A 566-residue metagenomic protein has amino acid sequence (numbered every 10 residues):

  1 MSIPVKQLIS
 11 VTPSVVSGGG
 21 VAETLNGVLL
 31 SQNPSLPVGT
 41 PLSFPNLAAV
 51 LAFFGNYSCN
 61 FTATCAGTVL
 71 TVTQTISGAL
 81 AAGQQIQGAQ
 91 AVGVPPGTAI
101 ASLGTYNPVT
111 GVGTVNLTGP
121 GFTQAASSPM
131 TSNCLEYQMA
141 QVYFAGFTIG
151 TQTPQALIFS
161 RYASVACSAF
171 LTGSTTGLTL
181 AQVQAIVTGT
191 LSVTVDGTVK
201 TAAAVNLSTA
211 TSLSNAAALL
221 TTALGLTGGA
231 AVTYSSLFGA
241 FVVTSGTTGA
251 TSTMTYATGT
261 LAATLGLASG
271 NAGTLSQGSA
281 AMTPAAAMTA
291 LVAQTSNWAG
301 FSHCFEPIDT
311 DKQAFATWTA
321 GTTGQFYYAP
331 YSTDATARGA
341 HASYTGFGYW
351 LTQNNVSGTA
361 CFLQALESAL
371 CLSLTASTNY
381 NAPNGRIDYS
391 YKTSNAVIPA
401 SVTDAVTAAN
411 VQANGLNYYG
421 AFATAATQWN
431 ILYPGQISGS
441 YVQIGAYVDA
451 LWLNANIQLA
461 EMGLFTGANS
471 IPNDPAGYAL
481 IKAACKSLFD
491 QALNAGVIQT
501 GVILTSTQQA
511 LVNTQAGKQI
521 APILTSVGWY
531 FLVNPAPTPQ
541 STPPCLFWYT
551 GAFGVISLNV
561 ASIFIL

Functional and structural regions predicted by a protein language model:
M1-N56, Y433-L566: Structured, hydrophobic secondary-structure cores that serve as assembly/anchoring elements
P37-Y57, N133-S164: An N-terminal, globular interaction/scaffold subdomain
N46-Y137, L178-T260, T317: Extended, beta-strand-rich, solvent-exposed assembly scaffolds of outer structural proteins
S58-T68, Y143-F144, V165-Q182, P284-A290: Disulfide-bonded cysteine-rich modules in secreted/extracellular proteins, activating on the conserved Cys frameworks
T131-Q141, A217-A218, A281-A290, D309-G321: Well-ordered, non-membrane alpha-helical segments in soluble/globular domains
S212-A216, L220, D311, G477 (+1 more regions): Stable alpha-helical elements in mature extracytoplasmic
A231-V232, M288-V292: Short, T/G/N/S-enriched strand-turn elements that build extracellular solenoid repeat scaffolds
V292-S470, T500-G501, T505-L524: A glycine- and small-residue-enriched flexible loop/hinge signal that marks low-structured segments
